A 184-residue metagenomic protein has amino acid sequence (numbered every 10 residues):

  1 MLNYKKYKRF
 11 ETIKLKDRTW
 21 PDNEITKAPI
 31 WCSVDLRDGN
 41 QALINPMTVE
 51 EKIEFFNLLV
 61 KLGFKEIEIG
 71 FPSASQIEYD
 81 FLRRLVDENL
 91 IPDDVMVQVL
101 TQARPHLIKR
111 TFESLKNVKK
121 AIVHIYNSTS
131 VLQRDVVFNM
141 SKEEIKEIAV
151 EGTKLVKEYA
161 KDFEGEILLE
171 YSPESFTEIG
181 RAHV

Functional and structural regions predicted by a protein language model:
W20-N45, H124-F138, E166-E170: N-terminal small/glycine-rich loop or linker at the start of catalytic domains across soluble metabolic enzymes
T26-P29, G63-K65, I91-V97, K119-A121 (+1 more regions): Short, well-ordered coil/turn segments that N-cap beta-strands
E51-P72: Catalytic domains of carbohydrate-active enzymes, especially glycoside hydrolases
K65-I91, V95, V99-L100, N127-V137 (+1 more regions): Glycine-rich, proline-tolerant flexible connector loops at the mouths of alpha/beta enzymes
R83-P92, R110-A121, K154-E164: Acidic (Asp/Glu)-rich catalytic clusters
P105-V131, E143: Hydrophobic or amphipathic alpha-helical targeting/insertion segments
F112, S130-E158, L169-E178: Hydrophobic alpha-helical hairpins/lids featuring a short glycine-rich hinge
A182-V184: Conserved small/polar residues in nucleotide/adenosyl-binding loops
